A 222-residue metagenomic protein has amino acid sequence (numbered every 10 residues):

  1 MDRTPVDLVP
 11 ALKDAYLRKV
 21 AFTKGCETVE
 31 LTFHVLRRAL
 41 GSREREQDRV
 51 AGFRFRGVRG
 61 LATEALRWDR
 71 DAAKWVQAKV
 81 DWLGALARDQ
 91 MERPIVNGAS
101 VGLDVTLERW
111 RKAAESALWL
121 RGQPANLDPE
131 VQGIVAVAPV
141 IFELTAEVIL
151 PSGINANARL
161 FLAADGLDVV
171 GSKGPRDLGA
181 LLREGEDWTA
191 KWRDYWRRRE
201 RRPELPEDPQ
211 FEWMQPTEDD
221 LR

Functional and structural regions predicted by a protein language model:
M1-R222: Surface-exposed, interaction-prone regions used to assemble/regulate multi-protein complexes
